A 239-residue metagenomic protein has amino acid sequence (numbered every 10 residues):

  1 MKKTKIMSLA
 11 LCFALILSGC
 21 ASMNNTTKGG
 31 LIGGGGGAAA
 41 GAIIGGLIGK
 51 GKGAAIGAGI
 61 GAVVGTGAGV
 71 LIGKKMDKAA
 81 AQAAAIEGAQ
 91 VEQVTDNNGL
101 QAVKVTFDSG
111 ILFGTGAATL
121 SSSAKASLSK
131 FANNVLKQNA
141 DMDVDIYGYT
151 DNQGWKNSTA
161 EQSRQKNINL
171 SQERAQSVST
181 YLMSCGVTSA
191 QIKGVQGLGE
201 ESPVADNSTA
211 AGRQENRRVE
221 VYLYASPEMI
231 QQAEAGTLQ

Functional and structural regions predicted by a protein language model:
M1-A10: Bacterial N-terminal signal peptides that target proteins for export
L15-G19: C-terminal motif of bacterial Sec signal peptides marking the signal peptidase cleavage site
A21-A84: Short, low-complexity, glycine-enriched hydrophobic/amphipathic alpha-helices that associate with lipid bilayers
K75-K104: Amphipathic, membrane-active segments
I86, N98-A102, T106-D108, K130 (+3 more regions): Extracytoplasmic
G88, V94-D96, D108-G110, G116-A118 (+4 more regions): Solvent-exposed coil/turn segments that connect beta secondary-structure elements in extracytoplasmic/periplasmic
L112-G154, S179, V221, A233: Periplasmic peptidoglycan-binding/anchoring modules of Gram-negative envelope and division proteins
T150-Q231, Q239: Periplasmic OmpA-like peptidoglycan-binding domain that tethers envelope proteins to the cell wall
